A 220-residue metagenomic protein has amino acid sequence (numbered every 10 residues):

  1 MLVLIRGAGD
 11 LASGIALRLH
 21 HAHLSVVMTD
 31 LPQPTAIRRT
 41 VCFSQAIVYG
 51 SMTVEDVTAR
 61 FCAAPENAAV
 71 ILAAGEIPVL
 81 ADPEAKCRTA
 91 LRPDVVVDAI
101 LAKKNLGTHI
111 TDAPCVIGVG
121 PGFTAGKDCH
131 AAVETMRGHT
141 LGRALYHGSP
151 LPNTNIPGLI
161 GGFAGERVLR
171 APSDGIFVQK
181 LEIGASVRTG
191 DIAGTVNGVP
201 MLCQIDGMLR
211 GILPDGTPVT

Functional and structural regions predicted by a protein language model:
M1-T220: Well-ordered secondary-structure scaffolds
